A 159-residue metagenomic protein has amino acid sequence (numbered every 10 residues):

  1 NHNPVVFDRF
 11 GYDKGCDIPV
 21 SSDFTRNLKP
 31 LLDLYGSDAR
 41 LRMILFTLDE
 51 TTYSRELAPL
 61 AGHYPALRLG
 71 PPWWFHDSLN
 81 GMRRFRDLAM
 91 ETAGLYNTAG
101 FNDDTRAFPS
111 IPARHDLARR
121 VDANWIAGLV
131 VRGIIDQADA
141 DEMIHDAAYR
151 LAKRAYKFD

Functional and structural regions predicted by a protein language model:
N1, I44-L48, L69-P72, G94-R114: Short acidic/histidine-rich active-site segments
N1-T52: Divalent metal-binding pocket/active-site signature
H2-G11, Y53-A61, L79-R86, F108-N124: Histidine/acidic-residue-rich catalytic or RNA/ligand-binding cores of hydrolases and nuclease-related proteins
N3-G11, S37, P65-R68, T98-T105 (+2 more regions): Short acidic (Asp/Glu) and glycine-rich catalytic loops that position anionic groups and cofactors
L32-L41, F46-T47, L57, A66-L67 (+4 more regions): Acidic, glycine-enriched catalytic cores built around paired aspartates
S37-A39, A61-Y64, N80-R83, M90-L95 (+1 more regions): A structural signal for short secondary-structure junctions
W74-D77: Conserved blade-ending motifs and adjacent loop-strand segments that build the rim/top face of beta-propeller domains
L95-Y96, A113-D159: Mid-to-C-terminal alpha-helical segments outside catalytic/metal-binding sites
